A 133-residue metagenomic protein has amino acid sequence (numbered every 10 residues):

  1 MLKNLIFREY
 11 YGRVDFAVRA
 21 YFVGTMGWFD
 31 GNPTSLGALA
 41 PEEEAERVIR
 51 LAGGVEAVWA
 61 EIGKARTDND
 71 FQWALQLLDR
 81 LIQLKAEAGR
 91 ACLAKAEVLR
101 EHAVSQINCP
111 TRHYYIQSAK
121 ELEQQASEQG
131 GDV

Functional and structural regions predicted by a protein language model:
M1-V133: Accessory terminal helices/loops
